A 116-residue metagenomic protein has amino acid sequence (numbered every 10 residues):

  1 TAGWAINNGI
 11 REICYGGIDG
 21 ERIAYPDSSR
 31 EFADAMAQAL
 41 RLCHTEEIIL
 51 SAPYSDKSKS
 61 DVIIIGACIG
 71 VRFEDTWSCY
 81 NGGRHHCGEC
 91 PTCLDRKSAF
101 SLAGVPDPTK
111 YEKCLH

Functional and structural regions predicted by a protein language model:
T1-H116: Nucleotide-activated chemistry modules centered on ATP-dependent adenylation/adenylyltransferase
